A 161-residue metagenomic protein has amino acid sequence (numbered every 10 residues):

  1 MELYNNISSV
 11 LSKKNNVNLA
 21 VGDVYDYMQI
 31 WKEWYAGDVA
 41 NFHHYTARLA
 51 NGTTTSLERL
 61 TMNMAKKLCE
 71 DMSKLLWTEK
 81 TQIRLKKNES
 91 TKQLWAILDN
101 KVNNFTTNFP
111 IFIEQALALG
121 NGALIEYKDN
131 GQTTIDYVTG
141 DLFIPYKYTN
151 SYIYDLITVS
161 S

Functional and structural regions predicted by a protein language model:
M1-S161: Extended, helix-rich architectural segments
